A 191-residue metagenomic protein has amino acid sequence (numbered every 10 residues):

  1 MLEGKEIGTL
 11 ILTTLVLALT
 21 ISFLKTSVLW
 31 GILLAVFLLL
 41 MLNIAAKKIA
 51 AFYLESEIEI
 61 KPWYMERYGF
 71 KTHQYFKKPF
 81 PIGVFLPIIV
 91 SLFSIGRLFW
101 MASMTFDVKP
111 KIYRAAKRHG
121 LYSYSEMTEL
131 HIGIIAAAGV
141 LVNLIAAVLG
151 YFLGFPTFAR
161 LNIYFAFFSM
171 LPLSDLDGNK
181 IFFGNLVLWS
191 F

Functional and structural regions predicted by a protein language model:
M1-F191: Hydrophobic transmembrane alpha-helices and their immediate loop junctions in multi-pass integral membrane proteins
